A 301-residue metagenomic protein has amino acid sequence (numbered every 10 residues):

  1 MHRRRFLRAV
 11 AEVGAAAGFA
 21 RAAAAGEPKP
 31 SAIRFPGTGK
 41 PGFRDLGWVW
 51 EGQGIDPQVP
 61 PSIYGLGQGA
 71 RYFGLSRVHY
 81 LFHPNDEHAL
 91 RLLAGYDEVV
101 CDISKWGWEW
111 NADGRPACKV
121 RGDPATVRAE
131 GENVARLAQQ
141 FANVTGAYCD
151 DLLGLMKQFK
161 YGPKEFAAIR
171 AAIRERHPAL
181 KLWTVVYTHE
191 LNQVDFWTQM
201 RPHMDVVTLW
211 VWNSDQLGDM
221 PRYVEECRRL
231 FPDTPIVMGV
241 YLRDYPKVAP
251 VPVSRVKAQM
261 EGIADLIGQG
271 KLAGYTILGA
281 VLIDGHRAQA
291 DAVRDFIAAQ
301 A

Functional and structural regions predicted by a protein language model:
M1-H2: N-terminal secretory signal peptides
R5-A25: N-terminal export signals
P28-A301: Glycan-processing catalytic domains of CAZymes
